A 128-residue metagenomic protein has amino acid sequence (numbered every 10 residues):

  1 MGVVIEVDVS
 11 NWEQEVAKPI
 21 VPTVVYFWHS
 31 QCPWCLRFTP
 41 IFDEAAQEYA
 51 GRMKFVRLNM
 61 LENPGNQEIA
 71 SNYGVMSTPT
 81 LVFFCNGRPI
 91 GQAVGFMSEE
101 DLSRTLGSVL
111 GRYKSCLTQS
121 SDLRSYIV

Functional and structural regions predicted by a protein language model:
M1-T23, D101-V128: N-terminal leader/targeting and pre-domain segments
E6-D8, F27, A46, A50-N66: Thiol-based oxidoreductase modules, predominantly thioredoxin-like and allied folds used for disulfide exchange
I20, W28-Q31, S77: Short pre-active-site segment immediately N-terminal to redox-active cysteine/selenocysteine motifs in thiol-based
V24-W28, F83: Structural cue for short, hydrophobic secondary-structure segments
C32-C35, L81: The canonical Cys-X-X-Cys-His
W34-E48: Typically the conserved alpha-helix immediately C-terminal to a functionally engaged Cys/Sec in thioredoxin-like
S71-M76: A short glycine-leucine-enriched loop at secondary-structure breakpoints that most characteristically corresponds
S77-Q119: Non-catalytic, surface beta->alpha helical segment in thiol-disulfide oxidoreductase systems
